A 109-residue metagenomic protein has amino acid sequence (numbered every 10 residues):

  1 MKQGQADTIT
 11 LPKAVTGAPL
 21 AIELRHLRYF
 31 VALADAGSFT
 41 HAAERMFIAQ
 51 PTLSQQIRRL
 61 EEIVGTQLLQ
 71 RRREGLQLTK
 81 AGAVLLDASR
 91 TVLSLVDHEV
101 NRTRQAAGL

Functional and structural regions predicted by a protein language model:
H26-L33, L85: Short alpha-helical "packing" element that flanks the helix-turn-helix/winged-helix DNA-binding module
V31-A49: Short helix-boundary/capping micro-motifs
A42, L60-E61: Conserved amphipathic alpha-helical core elements
E61-L78: A short LG(V/I)-centered, amphipathic sequence patch enriched for acidic residue(s) preceding the LG motif
A81-L95, E99-R102: Short, solvent-exposed amphipathic helices
R104-L109: Interdomain hinge and pocket-entrance segments immediately C-terminal to HTH DNA-binding domains
